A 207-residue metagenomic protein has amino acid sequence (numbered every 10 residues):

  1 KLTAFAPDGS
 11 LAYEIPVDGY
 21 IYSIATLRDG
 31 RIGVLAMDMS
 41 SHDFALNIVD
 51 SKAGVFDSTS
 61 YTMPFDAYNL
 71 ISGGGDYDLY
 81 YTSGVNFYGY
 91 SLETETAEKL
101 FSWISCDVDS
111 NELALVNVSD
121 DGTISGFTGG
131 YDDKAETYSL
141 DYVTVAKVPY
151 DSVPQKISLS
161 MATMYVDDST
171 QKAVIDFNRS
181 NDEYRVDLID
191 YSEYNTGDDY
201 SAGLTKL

Functional and structural regions predicted by a protein language model:
K1, G30-M39, N69-G84, Y88 (+1 more regions): Short beta-strand elements that form the blades of beta-propeller/WD-repeat-like and other beta-sheet-rich scaffold
L2-T3, S40-I48, G84-S91, D133-T144: Structural motif
A6-S10, D50-G54, L92-E95: Short loop/turn segments that connect beta-strands within beta-propeller blades
S10-P16, V55-T62, E98-C106: A short beta-strand motif characteristic of beta-propeller blades
V17-D29, M63-G74, V108-S119: Repeated scaffold domains used in trafficking and secretory/extracellular systems, primarily beta-propellers
G19-A25, L35-M39, F44-L46, D50-I71: Non-catalytic protein-protein interaction scaffold segments in large eukaryotic complex-forming proteins
N117-S152: Blade-level signature of beta-propeller repeat domains, shared across WD40, Kelch, NHL, RCC1 and BNR/Asp-box propellers
I157-L207: Early extracytoplasmic/lumenal segment of secretory-pathway proteins
